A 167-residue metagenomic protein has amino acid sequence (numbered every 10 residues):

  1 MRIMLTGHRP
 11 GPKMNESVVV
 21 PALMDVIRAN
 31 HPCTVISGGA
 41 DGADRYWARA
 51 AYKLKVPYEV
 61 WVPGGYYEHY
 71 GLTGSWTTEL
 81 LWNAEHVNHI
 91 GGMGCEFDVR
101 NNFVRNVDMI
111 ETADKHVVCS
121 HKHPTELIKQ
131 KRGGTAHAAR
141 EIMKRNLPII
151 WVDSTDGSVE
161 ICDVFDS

Functional and structural regions predicted by a protein language model:
R2-D166: Acidic/glycine-enriched connector segments
